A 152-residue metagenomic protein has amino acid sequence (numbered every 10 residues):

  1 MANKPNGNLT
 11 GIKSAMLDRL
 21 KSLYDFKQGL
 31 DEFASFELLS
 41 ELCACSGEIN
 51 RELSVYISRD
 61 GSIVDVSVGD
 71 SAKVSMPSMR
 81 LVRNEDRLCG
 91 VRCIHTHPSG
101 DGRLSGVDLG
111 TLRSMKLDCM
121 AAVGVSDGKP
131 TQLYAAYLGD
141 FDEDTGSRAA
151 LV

Functional and structural regions predicted by a protein language model:
M1-D86: Glycine-rich short-loop/terminal segments
M1-T10, D18-Y24, D31, R113-V152: Divalent-metal-activated hydrolytic enzyme cores
N50-S54, G90-V91, L117-M120: Short, surface-exposed beta-edge/turn micro-motifs
I57-G61, P98, A122-K129: Short, flexible beta-strand-to-coil junctions
V66-K116, V125: Short HxH-centered metal-ligating active-site micro-motif
